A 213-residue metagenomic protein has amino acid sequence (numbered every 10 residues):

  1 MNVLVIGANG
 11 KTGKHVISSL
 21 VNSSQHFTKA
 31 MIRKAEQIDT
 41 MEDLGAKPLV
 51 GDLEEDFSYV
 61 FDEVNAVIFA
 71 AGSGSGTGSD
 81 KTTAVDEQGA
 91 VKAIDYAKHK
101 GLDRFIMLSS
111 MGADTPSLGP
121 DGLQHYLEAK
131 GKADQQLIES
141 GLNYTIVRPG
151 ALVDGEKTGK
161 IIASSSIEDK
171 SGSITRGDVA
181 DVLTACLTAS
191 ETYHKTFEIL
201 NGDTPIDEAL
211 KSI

Functional and structural regions predicted by a protein language model:
V3-S24: N-terminal Rossmann NAD(P)H-binding glycine-rich loop of SDR-like oxidoreductase domains
L4, A30-K92, Y96-H99, L187-E191 (+1 more regions): NAD(P)H-binding glycine-rich loop region in Rossmannoid oxidoreductase-like domains and their noncatalytic homologs
I6, F27-M31, A35, T77 (+3 more regions): Conserved Rossmann-fold NAD(P)-dependent oxidoreductase catalytic core, especially the SDR/UDP-sugar
T12, V67, V147, V179-L183 (+1 more regions): Non-catalytic, hydrophobic alpha-helical segments
I32, R148-V153: Conserved SDR Rossmann-fold cofactor-binding beta-strand/turn motif
A71, I106-S109, G150, L200: Active-site beta-alpha turn of Rossmann-fold NAD(P)-dependent dehydrogenases/reductases
A84, I146, S173: Short aromatic/basic micro-patch
G155-E156, I161-I213: Active-site-lining helix/loop region of Rossmann-like oxidoreductase modules
